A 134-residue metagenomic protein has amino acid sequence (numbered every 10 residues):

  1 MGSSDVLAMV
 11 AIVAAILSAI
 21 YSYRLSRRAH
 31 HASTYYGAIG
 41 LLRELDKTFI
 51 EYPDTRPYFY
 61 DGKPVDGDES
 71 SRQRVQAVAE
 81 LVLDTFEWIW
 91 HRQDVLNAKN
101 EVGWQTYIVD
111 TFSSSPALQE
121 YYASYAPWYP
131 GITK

Functional and structural regions predicted by a protein language model:
M1-S70: Membrane-proximal alpha-helical anchors
P64-K134: An amphipathic alpha-helical interaction surface
